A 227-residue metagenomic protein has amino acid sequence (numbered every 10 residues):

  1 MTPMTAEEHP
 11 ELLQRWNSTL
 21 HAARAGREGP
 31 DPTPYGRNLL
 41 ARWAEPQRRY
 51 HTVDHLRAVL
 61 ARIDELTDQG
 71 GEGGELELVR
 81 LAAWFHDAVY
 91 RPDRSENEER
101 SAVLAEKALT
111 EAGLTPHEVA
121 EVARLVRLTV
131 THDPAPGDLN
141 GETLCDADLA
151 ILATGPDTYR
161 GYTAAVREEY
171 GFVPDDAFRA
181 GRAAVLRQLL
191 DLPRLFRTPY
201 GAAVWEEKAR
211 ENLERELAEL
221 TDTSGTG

Functional and structural regions predicted by a protein language model:
T2-L20, A44-H51, A61-G73, E77 (+3 more regions): Divalent metal-dependent phosphate-bond-processing catalytic cores, especially two-metal-ion Mg2+/Mn2+ enzymes that act
L13, N17, T33-R37, L60 (+3 more regions): An amphipathic alpha-helix signature
A23-R42: Short alpha-helical hairpin
P32-Y35, G71-L78, G113-V126: Acidic/histidine metal-binding catalytic segments
R42, S101-A135, R187-L189: Histidine- and acidic-residue-rich, metal-dependent catalytic cores
E45-A58, Y90-A102, P116: Active-site metal-coordination segments of metallo-dependent hydrolases
V59, L76-P92, S101, V126-V130: His-Asp-centered metal-binding catalytic motifs of divalent-metal-dependent phosphohydrolases/nucleases
